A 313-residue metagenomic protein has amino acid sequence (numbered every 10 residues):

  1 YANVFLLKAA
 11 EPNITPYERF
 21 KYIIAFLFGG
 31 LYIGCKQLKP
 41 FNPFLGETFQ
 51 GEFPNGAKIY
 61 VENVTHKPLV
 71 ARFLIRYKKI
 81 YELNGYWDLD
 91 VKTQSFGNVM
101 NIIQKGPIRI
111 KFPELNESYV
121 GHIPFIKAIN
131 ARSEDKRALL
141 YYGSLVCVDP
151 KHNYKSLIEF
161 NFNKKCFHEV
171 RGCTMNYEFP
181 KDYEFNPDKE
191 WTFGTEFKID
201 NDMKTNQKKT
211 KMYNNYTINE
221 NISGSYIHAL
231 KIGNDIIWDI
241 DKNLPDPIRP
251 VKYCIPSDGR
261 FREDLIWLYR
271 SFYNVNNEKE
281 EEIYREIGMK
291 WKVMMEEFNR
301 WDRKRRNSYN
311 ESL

Functional and structural regions predicted by a protein language model:
Y1-K8, P12-L313: Extended acidic, Ser/Thr- and Pro-enriched interaction/regulatory segments
